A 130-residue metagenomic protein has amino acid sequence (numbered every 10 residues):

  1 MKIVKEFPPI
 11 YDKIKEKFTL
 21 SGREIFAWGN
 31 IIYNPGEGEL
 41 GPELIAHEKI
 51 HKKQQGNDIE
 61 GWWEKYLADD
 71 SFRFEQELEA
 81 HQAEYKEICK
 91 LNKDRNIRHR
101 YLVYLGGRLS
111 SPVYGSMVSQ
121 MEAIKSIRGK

Functional and structural regions predicted by a protein language model:
M1-K15: A metal-dependent hydrolase signature that marks the N-terminal structural subdomain at the beginning of catalytic folds
D12, E16, P42, K65 (+2 more regions): Polar/charged alpha-helical tracts
K17, A83, R108, P112: Residues that form generic nucleotide/phosphate-binding pockets
F18-S21, A27-Y33, G38-E43, Q54-Y85 (+1 more regions): Post-HEXXH active-site segment of zinc metalloproteases
H47, H51: Histidine-centered divalent metal-coordination motifs
I88-K130: Long, well-structured alpha-helical subdomains associated with metal-dependent extracellular/ecto-lumenal hydrolases
